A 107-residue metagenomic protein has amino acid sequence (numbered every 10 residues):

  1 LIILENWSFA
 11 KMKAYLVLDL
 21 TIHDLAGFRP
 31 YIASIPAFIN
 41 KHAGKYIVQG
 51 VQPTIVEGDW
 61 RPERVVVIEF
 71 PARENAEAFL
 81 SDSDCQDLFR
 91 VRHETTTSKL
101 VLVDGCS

Functional and structural regions predicted by a protein language model:
I2-V65, F70-S81, D104-S107: Short S/T/G/P-rich N-terminal loop/turn motif that feeds into the first structured element of a domain
E77-V101: C-terminal structural segments of small proteins and small subunits
